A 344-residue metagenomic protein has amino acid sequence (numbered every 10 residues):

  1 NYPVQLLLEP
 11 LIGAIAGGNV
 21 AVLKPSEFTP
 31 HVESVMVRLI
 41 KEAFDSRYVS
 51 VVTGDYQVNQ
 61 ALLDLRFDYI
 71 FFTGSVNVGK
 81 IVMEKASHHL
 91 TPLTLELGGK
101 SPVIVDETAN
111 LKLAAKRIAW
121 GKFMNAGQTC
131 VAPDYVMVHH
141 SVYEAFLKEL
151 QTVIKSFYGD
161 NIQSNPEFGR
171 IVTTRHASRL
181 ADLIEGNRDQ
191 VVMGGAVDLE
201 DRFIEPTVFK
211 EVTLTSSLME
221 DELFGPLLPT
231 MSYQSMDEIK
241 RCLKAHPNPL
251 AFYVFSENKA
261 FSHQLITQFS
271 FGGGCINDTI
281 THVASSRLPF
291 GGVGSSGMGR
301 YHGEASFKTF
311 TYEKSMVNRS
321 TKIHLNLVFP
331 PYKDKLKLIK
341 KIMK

Functional and structural regions predicted by a protein language model:
N1-L113: Rossmann-like NAD(P) dinucleotide-binding subdomain of oxidoreductase/dehydrogenase enzymes
G18, V49, I70, G99 (+5 more regions): Residue-level signal for inorganic ion chemistry
F44, V78-T213, I276, L338 (+1 more regions): ALDH superfamily catalytic-core signature
N59-Q60, A115, K240, H263: Short hydrophobic/charged patches on amphipathic alpha-helices used for structural packing and interfaces
D64, L97-G98, T129-V131, S164-N165 (+2 more regions): Short glycine-enriched loop/turn motifs at secondary-structure junctions
V76, S141, E257-A260: Alpha-helix/helix-capping structural signal
F203-K344: Conserved C-terminal structural/oligomerization subdomain of aldehyde/semialdehyde dehydrogenase
